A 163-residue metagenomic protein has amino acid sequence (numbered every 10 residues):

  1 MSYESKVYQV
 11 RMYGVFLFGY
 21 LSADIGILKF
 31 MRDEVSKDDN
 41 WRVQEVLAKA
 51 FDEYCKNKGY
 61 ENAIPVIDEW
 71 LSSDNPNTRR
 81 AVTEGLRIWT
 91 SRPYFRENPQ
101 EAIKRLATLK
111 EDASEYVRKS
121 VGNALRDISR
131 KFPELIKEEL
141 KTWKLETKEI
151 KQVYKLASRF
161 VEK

Functional and structural regions predicted by a protein language model:
M1-K163: Alpha-helical scaffold domains
